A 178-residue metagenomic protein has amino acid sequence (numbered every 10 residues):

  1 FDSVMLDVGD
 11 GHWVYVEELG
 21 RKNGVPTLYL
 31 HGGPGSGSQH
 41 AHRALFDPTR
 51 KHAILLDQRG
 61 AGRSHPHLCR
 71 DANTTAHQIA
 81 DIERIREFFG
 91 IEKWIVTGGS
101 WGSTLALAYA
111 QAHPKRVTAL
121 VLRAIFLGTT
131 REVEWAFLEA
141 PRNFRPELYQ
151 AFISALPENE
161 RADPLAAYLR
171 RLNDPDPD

Functional and structural regions predicted by a protein language model:
F1-M5: A domain-start/cap signature at the N-terminus of enzymes
D7-P66, R86: Conserved HGGG/HGGXW glycine-rich cap/lid loop of the alpha/beta-hydrolase fold
P66-I79, V133-A140: Catalytic nucleophile-loop/oxyanion-hole region of alpha/beta-hydrolase and closely related hydrolase-like folds
A76-W94: Conserved acidic catalytic loop of the alpha/beta-hydrolase fold
V96-G98, R123: Short beta-strand immediately N-terminal to the catalytic nucleophile in serine-hydrolase-like folds
S103-P114, L120: Short glycine-enriched nucleophile-adjacent loop and the immediately C-terminal alpha-helix near the catalytic center
K115-A167: A catalytic-pocket lid/entrance helix-loop region that shapes and gates access to the active site across common
D163-D178: An accessory alpha-helical subdomain
